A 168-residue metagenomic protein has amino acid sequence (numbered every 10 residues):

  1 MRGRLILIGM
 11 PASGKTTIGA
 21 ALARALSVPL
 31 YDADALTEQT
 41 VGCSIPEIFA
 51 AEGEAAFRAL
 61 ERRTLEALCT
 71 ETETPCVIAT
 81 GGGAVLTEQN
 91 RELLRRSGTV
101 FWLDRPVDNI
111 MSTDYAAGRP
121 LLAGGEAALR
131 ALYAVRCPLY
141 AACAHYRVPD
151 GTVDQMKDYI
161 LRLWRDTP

Functional and structural regions predicted by a protein language model:
R2, T17, A21, A25 (+3 more regions): NTP-dependent small-molecule kinase module
L7: Hydrophobic anchor at the beta1->P-loop junction of P-loop NTPases
M10: P-loop (Walker A) phosphate-binding loop of NTP-binding proteins
G14: Conserved glycine(s) of the Walker
R24-A35: Post-Walker A helix-loop "phosphate-sensing" segment adjacent to the P-loop in P-loop NTPases
A33-E92, L139: ATP-dependent small-molecule kinase phosphotransfer cores that center on conserved nucleotide phosphate-binding segments
G81-A84, P106-D108, V153: Short glycine-rich anion-binding loops that position phosphate/pyrophosphate groups of nucleotides and phosphorylated
R96-C137: A glycine- and Lys/Arg-enriched "phosphate-lid" helix/loop adjacent to the NTP-binding pocket of small-molecule kinases
